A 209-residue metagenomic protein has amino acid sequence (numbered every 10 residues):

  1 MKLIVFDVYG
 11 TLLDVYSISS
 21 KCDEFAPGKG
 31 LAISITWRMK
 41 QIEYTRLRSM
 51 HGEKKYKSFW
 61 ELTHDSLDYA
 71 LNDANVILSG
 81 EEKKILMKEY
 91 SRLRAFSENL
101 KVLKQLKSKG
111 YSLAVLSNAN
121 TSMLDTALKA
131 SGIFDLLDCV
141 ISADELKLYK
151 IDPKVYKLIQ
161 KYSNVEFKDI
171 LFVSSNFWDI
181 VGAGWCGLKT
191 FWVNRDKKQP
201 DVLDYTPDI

Functional and structural regions predicted by a protein language model:
M1-I42, C186: Active-site neighborhood of HAD-like aspartate-dependent phosphohydrolases
L3-I4, K104, L116, N120-T121 (+1 more regions): Asp-based, Mg2+/Mn2+-dependent phosphohydrolase catalytic module
S20-K21, T36, D65-Y69, I85 (+2 more regions): Alpha-helical elements of Rossmann-like donor-binding domains used by nucleotide-donor carbohydrate transfer enzymes
C22-D23, W37-Q41, T63, L86-Y90 (+1 more regions): Hydrophobic alpha-helical core bundles mediating ligand binding, dimerization, or RNAP-core interactions
G28-T36, A74-K84, F167-K168: Short, surface-exposed acidic
K29, I33, K40-Q41, F59-S66 (+1 more regions): Hydrophobic/aromatic residues within well-ordered alpha-helical segments
E43-K84: A metal-dependent, Asp-based hydrolase signature
K57-E61, L78-V115, D125, P153: Short, acidic loop-to-helix structural element flanking the phosphoryl-transfer center in phosphate-processing enzymes
